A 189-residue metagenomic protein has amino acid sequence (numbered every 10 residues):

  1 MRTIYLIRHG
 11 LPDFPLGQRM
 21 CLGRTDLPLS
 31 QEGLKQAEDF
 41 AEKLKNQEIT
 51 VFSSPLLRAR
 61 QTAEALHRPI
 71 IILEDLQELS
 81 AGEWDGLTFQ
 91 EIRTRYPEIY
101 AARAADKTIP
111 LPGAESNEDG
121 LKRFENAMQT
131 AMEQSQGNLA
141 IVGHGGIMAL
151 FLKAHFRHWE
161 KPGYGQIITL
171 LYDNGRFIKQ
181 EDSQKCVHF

Functional and structural regions predicted by a protein language model:
R2, I7-I71: Active-site-proximal alpha-helix that buttresses catalytic centers in soluble enzyme cores
I4, I49, S135-G146: Generic beta-sheet signal
N46, G86-F89, Q136: A glycine-biased structural micro-motif
S53-S54, K122, V142-G143: Short beta-strand scaffold positions
L66-R123: Phosphate-handling substructures
G145-A149, N174: GST superfamily/GST-like fold recognition
R157-D182: Domain-level recognition of soluble alpha/beta enzyme cores, biased toward histidine phosphatases/phosphomutases
S183-F189: Acidic, His/Gly-rich catalytic cores of divalent-metal-dependent hydrolytic chemistry
